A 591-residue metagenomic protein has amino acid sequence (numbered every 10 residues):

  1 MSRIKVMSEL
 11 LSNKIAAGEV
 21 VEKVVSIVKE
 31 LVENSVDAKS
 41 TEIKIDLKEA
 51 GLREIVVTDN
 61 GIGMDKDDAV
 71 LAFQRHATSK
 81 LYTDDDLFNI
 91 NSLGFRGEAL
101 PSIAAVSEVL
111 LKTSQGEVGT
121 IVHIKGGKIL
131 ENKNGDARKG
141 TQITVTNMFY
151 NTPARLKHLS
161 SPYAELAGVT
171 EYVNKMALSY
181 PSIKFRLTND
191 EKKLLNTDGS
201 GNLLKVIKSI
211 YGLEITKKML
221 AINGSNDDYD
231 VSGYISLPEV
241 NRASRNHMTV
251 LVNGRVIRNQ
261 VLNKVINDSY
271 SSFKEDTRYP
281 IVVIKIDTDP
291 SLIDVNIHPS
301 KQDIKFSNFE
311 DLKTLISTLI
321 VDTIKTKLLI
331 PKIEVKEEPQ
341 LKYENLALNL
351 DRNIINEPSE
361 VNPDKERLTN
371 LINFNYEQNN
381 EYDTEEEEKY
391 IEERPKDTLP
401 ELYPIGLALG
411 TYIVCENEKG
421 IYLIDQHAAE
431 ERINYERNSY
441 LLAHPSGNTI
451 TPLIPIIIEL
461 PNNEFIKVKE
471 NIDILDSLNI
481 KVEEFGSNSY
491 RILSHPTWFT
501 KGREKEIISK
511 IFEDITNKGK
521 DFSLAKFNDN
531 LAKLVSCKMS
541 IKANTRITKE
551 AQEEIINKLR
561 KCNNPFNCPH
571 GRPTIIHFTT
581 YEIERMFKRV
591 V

Functional and structural regions predicted by a protein language model:
M1, K133-D136, Y163, M176-P181 (+1 more regions): Extended, charged low-complexity intrinsically disordered regions
M1-P162, V169-Y172: GHKL (Bergerat-fold) ATPase N-terminal catalytic module, capturing the glycine-rich phosphate-binding loop and acidic
K39, P181-S182: Glycine-centered short loops/turns at secondary-structure junctions
T41-I43, R53-I55, V109, F185 (+3 more regions): Conserved beta-strand core positions
L47, T113-Q115, N189, D425 (+1 more regions): Glycine-rich, histidine-containing beta strand-loop boundary motifs that form or position
N60, K125, T188-K193, N253-G254: Short strand-turn-strand beta-turns centered on an Asx-Gly dipeptide
E108-K112, I121-V122, I183-N189, M248-V250: Short polybasic amphipathic segments
T152-K157, L187-E191, T451-L453: A short, surface-exposed helix-loop junction/capping segment
